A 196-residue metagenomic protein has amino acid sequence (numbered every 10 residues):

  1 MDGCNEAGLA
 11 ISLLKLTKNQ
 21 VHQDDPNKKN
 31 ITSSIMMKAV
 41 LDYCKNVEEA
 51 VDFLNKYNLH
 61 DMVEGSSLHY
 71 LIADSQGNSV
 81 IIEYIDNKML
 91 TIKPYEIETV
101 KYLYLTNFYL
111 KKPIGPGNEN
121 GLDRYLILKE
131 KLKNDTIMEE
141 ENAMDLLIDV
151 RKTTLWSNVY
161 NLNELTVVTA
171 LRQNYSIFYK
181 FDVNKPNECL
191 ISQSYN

Functional and structural regions predicted by a protein language model:
D2-Y43, E48, F53, G65-L68 (+1 more regions): C-terminal, well-structured catalytic/ligand-binding subdomain of enzymes
C44, N58-D61: Sec/Tat-exported extracytoplasmic proteins
